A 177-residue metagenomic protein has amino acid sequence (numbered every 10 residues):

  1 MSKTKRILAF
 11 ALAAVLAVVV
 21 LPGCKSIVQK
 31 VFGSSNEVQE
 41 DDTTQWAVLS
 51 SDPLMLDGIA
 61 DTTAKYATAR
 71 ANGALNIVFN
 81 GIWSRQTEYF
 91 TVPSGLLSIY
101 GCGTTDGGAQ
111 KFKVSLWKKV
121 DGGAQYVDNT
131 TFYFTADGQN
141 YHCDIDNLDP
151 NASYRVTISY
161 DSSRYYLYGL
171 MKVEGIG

Functional and structural regions predicted by a protein language model:
M1-T87: N-terminal prepro-regions of secreted/extracellular proteins
L75-F112: Short, surface-exposed binding/anchoring microloops in extracellular/periplasmic proteins
A109-G122: Short, surface-exposed beta-strand/strand-loop-strand elements in extracellular ectodomains
Q110-F112, C143, Y154, Y160-G177: Edge beta-strands of jelly-roll/beta-sandwich modules across compartments, strongly enriched in secreted/luminal
Q125-D137: Solvent-exposed serine/threonine-rich low-complexity stretches and specific carbohydrate-binding patches
Q139-N147: Exposed aromatic-hydrophobic patches
